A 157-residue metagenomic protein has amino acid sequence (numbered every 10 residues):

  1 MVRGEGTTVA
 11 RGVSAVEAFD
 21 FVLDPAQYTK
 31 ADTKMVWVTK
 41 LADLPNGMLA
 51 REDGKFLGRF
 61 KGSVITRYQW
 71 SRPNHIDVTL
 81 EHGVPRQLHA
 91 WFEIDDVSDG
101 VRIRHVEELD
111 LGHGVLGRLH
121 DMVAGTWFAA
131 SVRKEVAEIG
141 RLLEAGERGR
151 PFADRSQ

Functional and structural regions predicted by a protein language model:
M1-N46, Q157: Hydrophobic ligand-binding cavity/cleft-lining segments
R3-E5, A50-R51, F60-I65, R86-W91: Short, surface-exposed coil-to-beta transition loops
A10-G12, F56-F60, W70-R72, V84-R86 (+2 more regions): Beta-strand elements of well-folded, non-transmembrane domains
R11-V16, K40-N46, Q69-N74, E93-R102: A short, structured loop/turn motif at beta-sheet edges
A18-F19, Y28, A50, Y68 (+3 more regions): Hydrophobic pocket/interface hotspot
A50-F56, D77-G83: Short beta-strand segments that buttress and anchor functional surface loops
L80-R133: Beta-strand/loop substructures that line and gate deep hydrophobic ligand-binding cavities in soluble
V136-Q157: Short, highly charged C-terminal tails/helix-capping segments
